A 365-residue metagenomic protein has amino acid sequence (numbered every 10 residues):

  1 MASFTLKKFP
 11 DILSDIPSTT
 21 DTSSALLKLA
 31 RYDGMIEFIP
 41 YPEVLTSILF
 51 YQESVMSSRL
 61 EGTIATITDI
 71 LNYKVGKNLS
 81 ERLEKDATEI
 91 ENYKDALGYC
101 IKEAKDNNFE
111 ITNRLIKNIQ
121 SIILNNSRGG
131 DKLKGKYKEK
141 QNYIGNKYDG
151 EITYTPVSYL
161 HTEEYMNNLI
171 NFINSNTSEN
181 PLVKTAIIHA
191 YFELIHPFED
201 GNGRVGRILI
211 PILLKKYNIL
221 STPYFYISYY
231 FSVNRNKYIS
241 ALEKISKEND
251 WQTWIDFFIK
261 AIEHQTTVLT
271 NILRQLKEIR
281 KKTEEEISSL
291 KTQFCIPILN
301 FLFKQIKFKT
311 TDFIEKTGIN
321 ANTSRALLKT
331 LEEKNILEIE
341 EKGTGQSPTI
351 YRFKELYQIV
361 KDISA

Functional and structural regions predicted by a protein language model:
M1-A365: FIC/Doc superfamily catalytic core
